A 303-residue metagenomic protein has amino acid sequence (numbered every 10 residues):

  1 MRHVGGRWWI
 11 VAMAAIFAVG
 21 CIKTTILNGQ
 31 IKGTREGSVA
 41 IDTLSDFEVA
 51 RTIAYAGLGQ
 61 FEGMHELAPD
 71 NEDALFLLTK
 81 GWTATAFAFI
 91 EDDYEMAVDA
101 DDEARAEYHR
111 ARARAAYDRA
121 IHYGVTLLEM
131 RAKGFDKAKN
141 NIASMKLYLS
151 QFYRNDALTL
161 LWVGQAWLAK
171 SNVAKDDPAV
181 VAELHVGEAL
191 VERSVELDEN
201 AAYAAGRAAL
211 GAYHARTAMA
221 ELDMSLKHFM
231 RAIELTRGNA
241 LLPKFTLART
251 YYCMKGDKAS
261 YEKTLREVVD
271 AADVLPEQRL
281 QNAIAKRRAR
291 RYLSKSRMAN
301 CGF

Functional and structural regions predicted by a protein language model:
M1-I10: Bacterial N-terminal signal peptides that target proteins for export
A18-G20: C-terminal motif of bacterial Sec signal peptides marking the signal peptidase cleavage site
I22-T25: Bacterial signal peptide processing site
I31-G63, L67-A68, G81-E196, G206-N239 (+5 more regions): Short coil/linker segments at helix-helix boundaries
A289: Acidic-aromatic/histidine active-site loop/patch
Y292-K295, A299-G302: Terminal, non-catalytic domain-edge segments
